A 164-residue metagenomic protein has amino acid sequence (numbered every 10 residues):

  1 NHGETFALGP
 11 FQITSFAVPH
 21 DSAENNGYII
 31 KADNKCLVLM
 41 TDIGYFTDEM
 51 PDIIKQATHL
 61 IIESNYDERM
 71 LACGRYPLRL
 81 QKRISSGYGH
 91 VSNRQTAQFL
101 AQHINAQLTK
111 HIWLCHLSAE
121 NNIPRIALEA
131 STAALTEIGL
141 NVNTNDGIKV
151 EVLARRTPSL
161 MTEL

Functional and structural regions predicted by a protein language model:
H2-H59, M161-L164: Core dinuclear metal-dependent hydrolase active-site scaffold
F6-L8, N143-N145, R155: A generic structural signal for short, non-catalytic loop/turn and secondary-structure boundary residues
A17, S64, A154: Pocket-edge structural micro-motifs
D42, L117, R155: Cofactor-binding loop segments of dinucleotide-utilizing enzymes, especially the Rossmann-like FAD- and NAD(P)+-binding
D48-V150: Cap/insert and terminal regions of metallo-dependent hydrolase folds
I148-L164: Short, basic/aromatic-enriched C-terminal tail that caps enzymatic domains
